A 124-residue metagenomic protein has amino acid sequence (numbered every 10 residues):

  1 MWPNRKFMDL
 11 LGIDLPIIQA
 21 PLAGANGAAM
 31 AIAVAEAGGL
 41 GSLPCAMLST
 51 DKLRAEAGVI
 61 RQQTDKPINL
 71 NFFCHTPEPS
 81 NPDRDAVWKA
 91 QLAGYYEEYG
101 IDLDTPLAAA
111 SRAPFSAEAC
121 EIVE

Functional and structural regions predicted by a protein language model:
M1-E124: Active-site entrance/lid segments in N-terminal catalytic domains of soluble metabolic enzymes
